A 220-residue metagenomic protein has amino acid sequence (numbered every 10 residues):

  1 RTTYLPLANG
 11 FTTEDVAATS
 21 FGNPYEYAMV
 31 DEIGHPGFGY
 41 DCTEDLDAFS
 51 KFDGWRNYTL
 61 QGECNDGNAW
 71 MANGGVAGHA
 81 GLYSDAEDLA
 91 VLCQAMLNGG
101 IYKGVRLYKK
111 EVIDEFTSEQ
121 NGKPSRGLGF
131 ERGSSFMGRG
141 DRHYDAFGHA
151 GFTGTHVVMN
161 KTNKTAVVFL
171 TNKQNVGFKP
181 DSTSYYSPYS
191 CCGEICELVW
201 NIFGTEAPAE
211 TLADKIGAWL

Functional and structural regions predicted by a protein language model:
R1-Y144: Short, surface-exposed loop or secondary-structure junction motifs that flank catalytic or metal-binding residues
A86-V91, K161-T162, S190-E197: A structural signal for well-ordered alpha-helical segments within the folded catalytic domains of diverse enzymes
N98, E111, T117, N121-G122 (+2 more regions): Short, gly/Ser/Thr-rich active-site loops of penicillin-recognizing serine hydrolases
G148-G151: Short loop/turn motifs at secondary-structure junctions and domain boundaries
T153-A166: Short, surface-exposed beta-strand/loop micro-motifs that present aromatic residues
